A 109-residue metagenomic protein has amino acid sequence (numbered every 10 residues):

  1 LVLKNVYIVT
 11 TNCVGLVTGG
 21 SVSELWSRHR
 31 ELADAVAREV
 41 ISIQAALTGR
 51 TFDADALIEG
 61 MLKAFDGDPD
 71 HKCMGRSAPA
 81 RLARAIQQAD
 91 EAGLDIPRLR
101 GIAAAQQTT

Functional and structural regions predicted by a protein language model:
L1-I41: Active-site-proximal catalytic alpha-helix in oxidoreductases
D34-T109: NAD(P)-dependent Rossmann-like dehydrogenase/reductase catalytic/cofactor-binding core
